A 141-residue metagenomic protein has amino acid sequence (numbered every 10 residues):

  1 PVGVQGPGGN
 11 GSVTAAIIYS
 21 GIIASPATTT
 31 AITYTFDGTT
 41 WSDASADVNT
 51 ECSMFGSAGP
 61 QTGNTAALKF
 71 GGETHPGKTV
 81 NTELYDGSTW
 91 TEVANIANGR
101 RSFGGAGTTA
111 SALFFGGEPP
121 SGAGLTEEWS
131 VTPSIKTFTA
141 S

Functional and structural regions predicted by a protein language model:
P1-S141: Polar, enzyme-active/binding microenvironments
